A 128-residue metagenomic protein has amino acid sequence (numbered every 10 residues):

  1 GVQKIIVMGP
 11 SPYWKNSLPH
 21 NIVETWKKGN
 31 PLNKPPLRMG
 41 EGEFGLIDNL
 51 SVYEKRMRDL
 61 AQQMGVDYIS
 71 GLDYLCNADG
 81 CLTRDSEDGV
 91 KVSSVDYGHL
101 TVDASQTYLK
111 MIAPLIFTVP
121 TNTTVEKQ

Functional and structural regions predicted by a protein language model:
G1-Q128: Extracellular glycan-modifying ectodomains
